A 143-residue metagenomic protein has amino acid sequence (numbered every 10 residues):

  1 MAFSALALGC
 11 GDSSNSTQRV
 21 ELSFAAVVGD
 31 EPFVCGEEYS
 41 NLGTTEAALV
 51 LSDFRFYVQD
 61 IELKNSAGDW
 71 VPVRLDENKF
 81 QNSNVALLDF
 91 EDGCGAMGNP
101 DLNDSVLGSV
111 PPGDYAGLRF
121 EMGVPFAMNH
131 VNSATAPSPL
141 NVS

Functional and structural regions predicted by a protein language model:
M1-A2: Sec-dependent signal peptide recognition, specifically the positively charged N-region followed immediately by
L6-G9: C-terminal motif of bacterial Sec signal peptides marking the signal peptidase cleavage site
S14-S143: A short, solvent-exposed, low-complexity linear motif enriched for acidic/polar residues with Pro/Gly/Ser/Thr
